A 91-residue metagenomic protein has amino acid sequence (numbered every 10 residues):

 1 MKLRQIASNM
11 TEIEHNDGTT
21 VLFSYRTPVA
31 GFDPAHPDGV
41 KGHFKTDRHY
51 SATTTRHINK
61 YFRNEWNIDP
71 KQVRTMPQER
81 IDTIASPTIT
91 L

Functional and structural regions predicted by a protein language model:
M1-L91: Terminal leader/tail segments of proteins
